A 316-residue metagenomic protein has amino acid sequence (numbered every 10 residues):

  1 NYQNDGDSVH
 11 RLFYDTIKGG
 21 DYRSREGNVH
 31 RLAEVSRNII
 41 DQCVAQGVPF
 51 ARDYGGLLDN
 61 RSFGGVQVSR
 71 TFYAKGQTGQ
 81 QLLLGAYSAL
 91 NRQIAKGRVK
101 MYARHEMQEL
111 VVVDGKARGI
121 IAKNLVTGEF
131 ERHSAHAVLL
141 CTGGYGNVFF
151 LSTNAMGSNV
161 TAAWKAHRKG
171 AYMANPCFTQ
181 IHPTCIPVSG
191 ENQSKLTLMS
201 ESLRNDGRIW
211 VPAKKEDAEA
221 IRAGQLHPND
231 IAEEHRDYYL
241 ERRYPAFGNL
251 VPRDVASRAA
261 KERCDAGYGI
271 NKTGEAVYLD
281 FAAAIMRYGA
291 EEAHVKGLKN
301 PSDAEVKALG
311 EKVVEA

Functional and structural regions predicted by a protein language model:
N1, N154-V160: A glycine- and small-aliphatic-rich helix-loop capping segment at beta-alpha/alpha-beta transitions that lines
Y2-L32: Glycine-rich active-site loop/strand segments that organize a redox cofactor
S8, L12, N28, V35-Q42 (+11 more regions): General structural feature for long, well-ordered alpha-helical segments within catalytic domains of soluble enzymes
H10, Y14-D15, L32-V68, S202-P212: A conserved beta-strand/loop capping segment in the N-terminal third of enzymes that catalyze redox or closely related
Q42-E129, C141, C185-L196, K272 (+2 more regions): Conserved redox-cofactor binding core of oxidoreductases
R132-G143, A166: Short hydrophobic core segments
L140-N154: Flavin (primarily FAD) binding-site architecture
K165, A171-A316: An anion/pyrophosphate-binding glycine-rich loop and adjacent beta-alpha core in soluble alpha-beta enzymes
